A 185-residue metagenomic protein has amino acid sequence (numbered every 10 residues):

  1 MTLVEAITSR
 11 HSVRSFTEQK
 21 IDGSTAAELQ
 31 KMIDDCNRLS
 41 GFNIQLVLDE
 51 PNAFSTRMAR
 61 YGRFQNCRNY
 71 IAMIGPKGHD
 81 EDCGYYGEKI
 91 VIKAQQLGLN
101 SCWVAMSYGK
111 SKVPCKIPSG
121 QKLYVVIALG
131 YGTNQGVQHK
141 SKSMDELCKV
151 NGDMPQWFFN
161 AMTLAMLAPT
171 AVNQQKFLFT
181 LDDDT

Functional and structural regions predicted by a protein language model:
M1-T185: Acidic, surface-exposed loops and disordered segments
